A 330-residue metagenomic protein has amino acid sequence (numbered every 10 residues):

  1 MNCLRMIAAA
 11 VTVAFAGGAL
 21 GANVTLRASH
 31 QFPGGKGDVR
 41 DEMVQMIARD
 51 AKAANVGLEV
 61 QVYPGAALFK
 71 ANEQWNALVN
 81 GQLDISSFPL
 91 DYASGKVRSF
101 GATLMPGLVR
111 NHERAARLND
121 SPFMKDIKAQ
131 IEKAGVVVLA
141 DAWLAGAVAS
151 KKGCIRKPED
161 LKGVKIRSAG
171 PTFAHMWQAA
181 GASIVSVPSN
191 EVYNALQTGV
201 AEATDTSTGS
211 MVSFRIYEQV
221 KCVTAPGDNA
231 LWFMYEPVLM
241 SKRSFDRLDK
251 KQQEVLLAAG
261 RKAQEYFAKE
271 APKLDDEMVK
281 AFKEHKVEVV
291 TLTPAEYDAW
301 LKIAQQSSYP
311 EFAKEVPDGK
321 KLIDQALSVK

Functional and structural regions predicted by a protein language model:
M1, G21-A22: Absolute protein N-terminus
M1-A8: Bacterial N-terminal signal peptides that target proteins for export
A10-V13: Short, linear, compositionally biased motifs with a strong N-terminal bias
A16-G17: N-terminal signal peptide c-region/cleavage motif recognized by signal peptidases
A22-R114, F123-K330: N-terminal secretory/targeting leader peptides
R117: Short beta-strand-centered segments that line the small-molecule binding cleft or hinge of alpha/beta clamshell
